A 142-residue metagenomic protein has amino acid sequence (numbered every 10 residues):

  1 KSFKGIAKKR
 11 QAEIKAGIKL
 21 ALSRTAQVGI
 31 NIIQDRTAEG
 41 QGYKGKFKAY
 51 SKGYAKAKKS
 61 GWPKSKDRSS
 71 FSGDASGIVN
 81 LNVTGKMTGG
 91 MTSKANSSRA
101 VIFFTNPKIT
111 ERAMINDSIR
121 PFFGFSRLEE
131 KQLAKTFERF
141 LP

Functional and structural regions predicted by a protein language model:
K1-P142: Short, Lys/Arg-rich flexible segments
